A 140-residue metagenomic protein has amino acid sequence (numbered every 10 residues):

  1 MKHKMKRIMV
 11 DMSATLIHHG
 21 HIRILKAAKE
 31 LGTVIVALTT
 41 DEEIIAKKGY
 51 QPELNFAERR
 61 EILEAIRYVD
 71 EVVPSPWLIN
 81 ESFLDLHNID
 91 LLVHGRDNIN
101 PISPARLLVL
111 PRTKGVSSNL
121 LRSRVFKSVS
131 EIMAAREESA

Functional and structural regions predicted by a protein language model:
M1-A140: Nucleotidyltransferase catalytic core that binds NTPs
